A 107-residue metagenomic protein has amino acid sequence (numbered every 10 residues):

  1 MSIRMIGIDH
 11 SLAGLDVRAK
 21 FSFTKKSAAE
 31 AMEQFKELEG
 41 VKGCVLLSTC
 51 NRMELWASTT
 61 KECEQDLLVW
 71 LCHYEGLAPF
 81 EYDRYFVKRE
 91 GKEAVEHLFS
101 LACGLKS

Functional and structural regions predicted by a protein language model:
S2-K25: Short glycine-/aliphatic-rich beta-strand segments at the starts of folded cytosolic domains
M5, E54-W56: Conserved hydrophobic/aromatic beta-strand scaffold that supports enzyme active sites
S11, R52, K61: Short glycine-rich anion-binding loops that position phosphate/pyrophosphate groups of nucleotides and phosphorylated
V17-A19, F23-K25, T49, V87-K88 (+1 more regions): Generic structural "secondary-structure junction" signal
K20-K36: A short, contiguous, amphipathic alpha-helix enriched in charged residues
F35-C44: Short acidic amphipathic segments
L46-M53: Short Gly/Ser/Thr- and Asp/Glu-enriched loop/turn motifs at secondary-structure junctions
A57-S107: Accessory, often N-terminal, substrate/partner-engagement and coupling regions that sit outside the core NTP/cofactor
